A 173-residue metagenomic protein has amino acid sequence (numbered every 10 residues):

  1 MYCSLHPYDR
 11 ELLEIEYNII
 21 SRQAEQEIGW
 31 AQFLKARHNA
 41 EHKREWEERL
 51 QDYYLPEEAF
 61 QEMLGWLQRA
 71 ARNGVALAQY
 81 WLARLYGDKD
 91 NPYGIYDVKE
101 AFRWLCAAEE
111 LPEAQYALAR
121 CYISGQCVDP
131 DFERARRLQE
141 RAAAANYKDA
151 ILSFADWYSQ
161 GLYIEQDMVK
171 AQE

Functional and structural regions predicted by a protein language model:
M1-R22, Q26-W30: N-terminal alpha-helical interaction modules that lie
Y2-S4, L34-L50, W81-D90, Q115-S124 (+1 more regions): Hydrophobic face of amphipathic alpha-helices that form TPR/SEL1-like repeat modules and related alpha-solenoid
L5, E25-G29, E41-K43, R72-A76 (+6 more regions): Short helix-capping/linker turns of helical repeat alpha-solenoids
D9-Y17, W46-G65, Y93-W104, D129-L138 (+1 more regions): Structural signature of tandem alpha-helical TPR/SEL1-like repeats, specifically the intra-repeat loop/turn
W66, A71-N73, Q79-W81: Extended amphipathic secondary-structure runs
